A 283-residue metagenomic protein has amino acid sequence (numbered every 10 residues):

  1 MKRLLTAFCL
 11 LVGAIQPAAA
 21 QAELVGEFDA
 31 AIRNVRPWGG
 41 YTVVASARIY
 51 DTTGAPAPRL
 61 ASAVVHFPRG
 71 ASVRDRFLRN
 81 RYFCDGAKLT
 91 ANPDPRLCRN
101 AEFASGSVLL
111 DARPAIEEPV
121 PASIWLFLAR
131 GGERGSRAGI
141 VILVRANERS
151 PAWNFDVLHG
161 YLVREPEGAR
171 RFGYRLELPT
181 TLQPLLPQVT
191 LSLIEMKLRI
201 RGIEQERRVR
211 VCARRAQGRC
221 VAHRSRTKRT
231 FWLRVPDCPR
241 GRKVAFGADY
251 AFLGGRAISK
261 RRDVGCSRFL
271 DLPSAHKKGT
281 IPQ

Functional and structural regions predicted by a protein language model:
M1-L4: Positively charged n-region of N-terminal signal peptides that target proteins for export
T6-A14: Bacterial N-terminal signal peptides
A20-Q283: Ser/Thr/Pro/Gly-rich, low-complexity intrinsically disordered stalk/linker tracts of secreted and surface-exposed
